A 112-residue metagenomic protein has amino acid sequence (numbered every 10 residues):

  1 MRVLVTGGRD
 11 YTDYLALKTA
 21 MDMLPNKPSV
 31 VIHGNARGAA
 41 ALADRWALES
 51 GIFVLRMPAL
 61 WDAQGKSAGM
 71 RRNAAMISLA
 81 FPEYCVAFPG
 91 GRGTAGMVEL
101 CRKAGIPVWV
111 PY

Functional and structural regions predicted by a protein language model:
R2, Y11-Y112: Acidic/glycine-enriched connector segments
